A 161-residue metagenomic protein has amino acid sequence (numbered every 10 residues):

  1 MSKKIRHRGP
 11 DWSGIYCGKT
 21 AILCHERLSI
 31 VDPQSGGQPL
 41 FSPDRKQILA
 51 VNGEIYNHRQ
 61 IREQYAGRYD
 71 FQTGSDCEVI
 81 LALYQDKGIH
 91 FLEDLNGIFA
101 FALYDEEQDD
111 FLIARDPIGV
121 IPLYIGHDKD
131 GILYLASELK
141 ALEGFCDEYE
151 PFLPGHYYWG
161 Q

Functional and structural regions predicted by a protein language model:
M1-Q161: Cysteine-centered catalytic environments shared across enzyme families
